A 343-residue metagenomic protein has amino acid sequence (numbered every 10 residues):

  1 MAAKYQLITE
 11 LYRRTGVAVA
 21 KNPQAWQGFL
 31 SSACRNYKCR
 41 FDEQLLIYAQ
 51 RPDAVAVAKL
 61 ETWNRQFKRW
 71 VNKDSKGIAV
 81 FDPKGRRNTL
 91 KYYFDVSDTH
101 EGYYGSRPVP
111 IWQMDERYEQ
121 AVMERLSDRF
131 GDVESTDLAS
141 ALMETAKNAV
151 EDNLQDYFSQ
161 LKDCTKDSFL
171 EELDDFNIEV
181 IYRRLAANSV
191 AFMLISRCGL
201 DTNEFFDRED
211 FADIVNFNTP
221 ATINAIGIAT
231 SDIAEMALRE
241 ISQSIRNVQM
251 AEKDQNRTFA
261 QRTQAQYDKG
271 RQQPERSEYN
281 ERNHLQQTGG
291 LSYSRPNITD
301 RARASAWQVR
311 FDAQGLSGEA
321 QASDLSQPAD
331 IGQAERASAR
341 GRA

Functional and structural regions predicted by a protein language model:
M1-Q287, L291-I298, W307, R336-A343: N-terminal accessory/interface modules of nucleic-acid-binding and processing proteins
G290-E335: Long, low-complexity intrinsically disordered regions
